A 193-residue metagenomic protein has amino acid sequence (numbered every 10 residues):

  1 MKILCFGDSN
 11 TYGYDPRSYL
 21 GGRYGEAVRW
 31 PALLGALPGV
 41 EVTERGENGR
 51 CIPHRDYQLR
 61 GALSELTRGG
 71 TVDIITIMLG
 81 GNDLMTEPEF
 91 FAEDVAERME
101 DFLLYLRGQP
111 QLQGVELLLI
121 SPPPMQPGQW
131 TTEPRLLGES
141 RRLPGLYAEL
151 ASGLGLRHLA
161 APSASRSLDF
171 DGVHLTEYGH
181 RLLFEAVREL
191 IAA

Functional and structural regions predicted by a protein language model:
M1-G46, A62-T67, R181: Serine-esterase "nucleophile elbow" of acetyl-processing enzymes
N10-T11, N48, N82, P123: Catalytic metal-binding/acid-base residues of hydrolase active sites
G13-Y14, I52-P53, M85, P127-G128: Glycine/Thr-rich phosphate-binding loops of Rossmann-like dinucleotide-binding domains
P16-G25, D56, Q129-G138: Short, flexible/disordered intra-domain loops and linkers
L37, R60-A193: Alpha-helical cap/lid subdomain in secreted, periplasmic, or secretory-pathway luminal O-acyl-processing enzymes
E44-R50, A161-S163: Acidic carboxylate-rich catalytic motifs and surrounding loops in phosphoryl-/glycosyl-chemistry enzymes
C51-R60: Structural motif
